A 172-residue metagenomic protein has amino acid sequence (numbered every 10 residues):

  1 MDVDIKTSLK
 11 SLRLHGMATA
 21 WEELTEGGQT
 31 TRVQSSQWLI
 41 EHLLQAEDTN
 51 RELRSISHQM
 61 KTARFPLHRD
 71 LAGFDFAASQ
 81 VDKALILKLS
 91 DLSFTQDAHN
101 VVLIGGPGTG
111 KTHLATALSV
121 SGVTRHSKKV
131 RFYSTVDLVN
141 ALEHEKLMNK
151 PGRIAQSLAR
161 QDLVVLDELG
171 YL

Functional and structural regions predicted by a protein language model:
M1-T7, T124: Intrinsically disordered, low-complexity and often Lys/Arg-enriched segments
K6, E22-E23, N100-V102: Helix-rich C-terminal "collar"/helical-bundle subdomain used as an assembly and partner-interaction module in RFC-like
K10, L14-P66: Interdomain "pre-motor" coupling segment immediately N-terminal to P-loop NTPase/helicase cores
L12-H15, L24-G27, A46, N50 (+7 more regions): Conserved, well-folded catalytic cores of nucleic-acid-processing and energy-transducing macromolecular machines
R69-S90: N-terminal pre-Walker A segment at the start of P-loop NTPase domains
A84-R160: Conserved P-loop
V165: SF2 helicase catalytic motif II
E168-L169: Walker B catalytic acidic pair
